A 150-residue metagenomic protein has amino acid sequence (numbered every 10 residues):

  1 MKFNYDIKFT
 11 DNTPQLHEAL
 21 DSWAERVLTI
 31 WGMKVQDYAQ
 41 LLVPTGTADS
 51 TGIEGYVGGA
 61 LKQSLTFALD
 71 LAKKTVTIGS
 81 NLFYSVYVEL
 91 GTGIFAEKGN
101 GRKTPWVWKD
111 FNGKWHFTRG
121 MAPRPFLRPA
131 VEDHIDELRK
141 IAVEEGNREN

Functional and structural regions predicted by a protein language model:
M1-A19: N-terminal, Lys/Arg- and Ser/Thr-rich interaction peptides
T13, L28, G32, I135: Short amphipathic alpha-helical/adjacent loop interface patches that line ligand and macromolecule-binding sites
P14-E25, M121-R124, R128: Active-site oxyanion-binding pockets that recognize sulfate/phosphate
E18-F117, R148-N150: Short, low-complexity, charged/polar segments at coil/turn and helix-coil boundaries
P105-N150: Lipid-handling modules and contact-site tethers
